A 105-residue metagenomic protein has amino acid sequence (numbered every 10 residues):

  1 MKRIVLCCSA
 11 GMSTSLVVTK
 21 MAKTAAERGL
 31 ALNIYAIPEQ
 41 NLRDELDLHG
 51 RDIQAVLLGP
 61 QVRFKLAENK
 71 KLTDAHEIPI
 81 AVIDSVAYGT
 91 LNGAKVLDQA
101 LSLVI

Functional and structural regions predicted by a protein language model:
K2-L48: Conserved active-site segments centered on acidic
R3, E77-I105: Ser/Thr/Gly-rich flexible loops in soluble cytosolic domains mediating phosphotransfer, phosphorylation
A10, Q61-R63: Short glycine-rich anion-binding loops that position phosphate/pyrophosphate groups of nucleotides and phosphorylated
S15-T19, R63-K70: Short, surface-exposed alpha-helical segments at coil->helix boundaries
T19-E27, K71, D98, S102: Short, well-ordered alpha-helices that flank and scaffold nucleotide-derived cofactor binding pockets
A25-A31, D74-I78, I105: Short helix-capping segments at alpha-helix termini
N41-E45, K65, N92: Short acidic active-site motifs
H49-A55: Short acidic/histidine-rich motifs immediately flanking catalytic phosphotransfer sites in two-component signaling
